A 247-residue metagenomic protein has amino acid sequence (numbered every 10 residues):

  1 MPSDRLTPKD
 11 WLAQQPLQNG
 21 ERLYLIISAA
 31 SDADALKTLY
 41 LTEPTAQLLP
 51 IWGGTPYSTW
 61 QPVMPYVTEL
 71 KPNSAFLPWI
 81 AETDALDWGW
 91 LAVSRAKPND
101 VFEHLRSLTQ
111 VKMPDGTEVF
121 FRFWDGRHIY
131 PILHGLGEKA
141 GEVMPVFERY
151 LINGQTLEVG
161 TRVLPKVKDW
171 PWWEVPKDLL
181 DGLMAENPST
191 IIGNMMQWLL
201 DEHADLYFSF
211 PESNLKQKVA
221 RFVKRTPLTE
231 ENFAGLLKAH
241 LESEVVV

Functional and structural regions predicted by a protein language model:
M1-R122, G126-V247: Terminal low-complexity "docking" segments
